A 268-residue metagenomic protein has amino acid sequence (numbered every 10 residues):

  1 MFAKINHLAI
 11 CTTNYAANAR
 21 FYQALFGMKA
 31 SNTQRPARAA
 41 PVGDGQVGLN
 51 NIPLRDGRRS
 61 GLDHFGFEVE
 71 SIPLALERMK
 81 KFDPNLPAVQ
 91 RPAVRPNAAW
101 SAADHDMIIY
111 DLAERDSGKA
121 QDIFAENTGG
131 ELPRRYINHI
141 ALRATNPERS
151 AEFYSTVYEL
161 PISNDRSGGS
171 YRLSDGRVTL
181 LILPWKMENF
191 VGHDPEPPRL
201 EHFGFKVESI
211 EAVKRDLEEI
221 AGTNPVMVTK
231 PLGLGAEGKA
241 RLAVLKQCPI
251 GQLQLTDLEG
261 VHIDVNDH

Functional and structural regions predicted by a protein language model:
M1-A19, L62-F65, R115-A151, T179 (+2 more regions): N-terminal beta-strand motif that seeds the catalytic metal site of vicinal oxygen chelate
K4-T13, P41, R55-K80, A98-A103 (+3 more regions): Vicinal oxygen chelate
Y15, R35, V94-R95, P147 (+2 more regions): Short strand-connecting beta-turns/loops that link adjacent beta-strands
N18-Q23, M79, M107, S150-S155 (+2 more regions): Conserved active-site tyrosine of GNAT-family acetyltransferases
A24-S31, D83-L86, T156-S163, A221-N224: Conserved acetyl-CoA-binding loop of GNAT-fold acetyltransferases
F26-G61, A102, I109-S117, P161-P197 (+3 more regions): Conserved short beta-strand elements that form part of the metal-binding/catalytic scaffold of enzyme active sites
K80-P133, R172, E218-H268: Vicinal oxygen chelate
